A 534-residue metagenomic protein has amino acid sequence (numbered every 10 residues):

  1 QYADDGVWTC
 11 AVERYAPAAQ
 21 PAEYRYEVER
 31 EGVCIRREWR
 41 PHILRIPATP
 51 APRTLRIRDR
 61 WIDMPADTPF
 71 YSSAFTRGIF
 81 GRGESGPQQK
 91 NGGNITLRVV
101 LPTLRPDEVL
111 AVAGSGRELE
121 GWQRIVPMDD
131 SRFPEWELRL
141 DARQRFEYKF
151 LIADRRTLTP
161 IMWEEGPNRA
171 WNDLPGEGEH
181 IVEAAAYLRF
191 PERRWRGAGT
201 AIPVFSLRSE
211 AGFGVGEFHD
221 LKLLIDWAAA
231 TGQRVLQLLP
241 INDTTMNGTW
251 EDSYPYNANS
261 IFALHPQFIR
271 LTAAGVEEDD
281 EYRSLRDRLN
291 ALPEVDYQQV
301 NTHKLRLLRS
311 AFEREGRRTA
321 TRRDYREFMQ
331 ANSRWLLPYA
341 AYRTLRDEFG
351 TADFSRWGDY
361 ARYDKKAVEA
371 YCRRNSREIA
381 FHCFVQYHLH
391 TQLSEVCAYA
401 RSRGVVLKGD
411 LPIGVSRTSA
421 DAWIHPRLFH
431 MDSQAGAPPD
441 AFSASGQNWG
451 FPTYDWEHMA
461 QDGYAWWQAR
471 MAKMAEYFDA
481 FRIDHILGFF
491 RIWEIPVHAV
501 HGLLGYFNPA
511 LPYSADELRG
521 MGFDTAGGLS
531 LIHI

Functional and structural regions predicted by a protein language model:
Q1-P21, V28-T49, N94-R145, A153-G176 (+1 more regions): Aromatic-rich carbohydrate-binding modules that target alpha-glucans
L55-R105, I181-R193: Basic K/R-rich, polyanion-interacting modules in nucleoproteins and related proteins
R169-I181, L188-E192, V235: Extended acidic/polar, glycine-enriched regions that form or flank non-catalytic beta-rich accessory modules
R189-P426, E457-A475, I492, L504 (+1 more regions): Acidic/aromatic-lined carbohydrate-recognition and catalytic surfaces of CAZymes acting on diverse glycans
R196, A420-H458: Active-site-adjacent "gating/activation" loops or surface patches in catalytic cores
R234-L236, D479-D484: Short acidic/polar active-site loop segments enriched in Thr and Asp
R491-L518: Catalytic activation segment of kinase domains across protein kinase-like and atypical kinase folds
I532-I534: Conserved small/polar residues in nucleotide/adenosyl-binding loops
